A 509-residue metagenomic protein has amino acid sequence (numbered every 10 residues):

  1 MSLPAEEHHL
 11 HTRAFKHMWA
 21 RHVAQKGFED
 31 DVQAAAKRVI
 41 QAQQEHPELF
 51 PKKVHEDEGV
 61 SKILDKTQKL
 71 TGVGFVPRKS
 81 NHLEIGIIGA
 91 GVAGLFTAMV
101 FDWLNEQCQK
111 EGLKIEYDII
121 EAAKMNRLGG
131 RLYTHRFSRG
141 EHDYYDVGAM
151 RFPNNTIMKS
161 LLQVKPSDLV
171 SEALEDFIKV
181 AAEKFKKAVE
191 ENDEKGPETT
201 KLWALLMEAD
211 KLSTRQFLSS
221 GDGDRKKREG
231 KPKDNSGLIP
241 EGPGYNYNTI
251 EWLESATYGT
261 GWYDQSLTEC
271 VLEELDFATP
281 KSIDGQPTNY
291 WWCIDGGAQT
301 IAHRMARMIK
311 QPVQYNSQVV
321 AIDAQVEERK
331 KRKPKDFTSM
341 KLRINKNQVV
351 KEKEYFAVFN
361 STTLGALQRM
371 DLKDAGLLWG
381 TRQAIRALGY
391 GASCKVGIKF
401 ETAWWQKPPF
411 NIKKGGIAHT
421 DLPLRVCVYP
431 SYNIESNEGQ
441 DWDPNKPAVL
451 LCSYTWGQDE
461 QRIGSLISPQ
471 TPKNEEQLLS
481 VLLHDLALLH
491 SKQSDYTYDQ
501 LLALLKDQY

Functional and structural regions predicted by a protein language model:
M1-Y509: FAD-dinucleotide binding site
